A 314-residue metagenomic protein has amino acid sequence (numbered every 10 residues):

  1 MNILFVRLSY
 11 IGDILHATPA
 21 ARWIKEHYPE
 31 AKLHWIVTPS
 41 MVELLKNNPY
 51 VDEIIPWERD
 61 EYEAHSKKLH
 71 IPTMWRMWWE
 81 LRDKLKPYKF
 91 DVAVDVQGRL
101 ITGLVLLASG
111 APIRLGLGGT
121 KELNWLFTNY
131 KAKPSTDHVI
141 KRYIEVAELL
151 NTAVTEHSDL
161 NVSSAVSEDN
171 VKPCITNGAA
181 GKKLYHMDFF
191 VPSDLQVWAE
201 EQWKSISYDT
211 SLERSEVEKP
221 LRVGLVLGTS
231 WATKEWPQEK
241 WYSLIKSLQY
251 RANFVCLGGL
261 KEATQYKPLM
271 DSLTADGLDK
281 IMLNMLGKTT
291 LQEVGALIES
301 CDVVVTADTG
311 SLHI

Functional and structural regions predicted by a protein language model:
M1-I314: Catalytic machinery of carbohydrate-active enzymes, primarily nucleotide-sugar-dependent glycosyltransferases
